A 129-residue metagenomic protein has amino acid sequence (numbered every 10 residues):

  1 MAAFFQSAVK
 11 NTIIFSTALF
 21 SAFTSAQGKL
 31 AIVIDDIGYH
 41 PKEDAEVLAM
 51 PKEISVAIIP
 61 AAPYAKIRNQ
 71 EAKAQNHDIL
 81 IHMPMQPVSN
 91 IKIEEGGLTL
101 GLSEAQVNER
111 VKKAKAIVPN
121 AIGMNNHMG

Functional and structural regions predicted by a protein language model:
A2-A3, A18: N-terminal leader/targeting segments
F4-F5, T12-I13, A26-G129: Catalytic-site microenvironment of enzymes that process N-acetyl-hexosamine-containing cell-wall polysaccharides
N11-F20: Bacterial N-terminal signal peptides
S21-S25: N-terminal signal peptide c-region/cleavage motif recognized by signal peptidases
